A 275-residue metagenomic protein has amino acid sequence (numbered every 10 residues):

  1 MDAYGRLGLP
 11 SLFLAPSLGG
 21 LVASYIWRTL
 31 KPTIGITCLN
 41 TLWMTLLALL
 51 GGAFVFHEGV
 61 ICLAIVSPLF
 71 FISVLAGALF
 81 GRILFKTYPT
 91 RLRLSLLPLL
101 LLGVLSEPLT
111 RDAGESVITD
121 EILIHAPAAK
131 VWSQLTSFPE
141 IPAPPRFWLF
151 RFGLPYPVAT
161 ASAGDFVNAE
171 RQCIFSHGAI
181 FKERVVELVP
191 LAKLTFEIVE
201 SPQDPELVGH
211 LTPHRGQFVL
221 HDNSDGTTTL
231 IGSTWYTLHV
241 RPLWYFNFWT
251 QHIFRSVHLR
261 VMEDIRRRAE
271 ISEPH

Functional and structural regions predicted by a protein language model:
M1-L30, I34-L39, F70-F71, L94 (+5 more regions): Glycine-rich portal/gate segments that line the openings of hydrophobic small-molecule binding cavities
M1-L9, L14-L21, I26, L30 (+3 more regions): Hydrophobic ligand-binding cavity/cleft-lining segments
A23-K31, G51-G52, F56, I61 (+3 more regions): Membrane-water interface at transmembrane helix exits
I34-L39, W43, L47-G52, H57-E58 (+3 more regions): Beta-strand/loop substructures that line and gate deep hydrophobic ligand-binding cavities in soluble
S67-P89, R93, Y236-H275: A conserved amphipathic terminal alpha-helix motif
E121, R184, Q217-V219: Short, surface-exposed charged micro-motifs
P127, H177-G178, P190-L191, N223-T227: Short strand-connecting beta-turns/loops that link adjacent beta-strands
